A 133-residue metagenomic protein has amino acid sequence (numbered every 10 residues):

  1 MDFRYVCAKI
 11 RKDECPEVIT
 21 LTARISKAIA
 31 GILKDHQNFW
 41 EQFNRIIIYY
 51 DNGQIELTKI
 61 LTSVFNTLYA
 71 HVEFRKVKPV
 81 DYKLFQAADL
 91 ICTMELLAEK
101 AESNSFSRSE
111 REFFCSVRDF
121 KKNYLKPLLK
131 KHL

Functional and structural regions predicted by a protein language model:
M1-L133: Phosphate-ester processing/binding pockets and catalytic centers
